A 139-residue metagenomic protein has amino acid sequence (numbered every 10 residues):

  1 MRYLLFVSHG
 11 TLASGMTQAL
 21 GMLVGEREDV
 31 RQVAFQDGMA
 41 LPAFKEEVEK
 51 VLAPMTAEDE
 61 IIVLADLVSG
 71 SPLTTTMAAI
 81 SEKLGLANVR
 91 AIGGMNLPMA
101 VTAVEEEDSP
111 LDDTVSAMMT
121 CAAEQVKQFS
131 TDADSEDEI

Functional and structural regions predicted by a protein language model:
M1-I139: N-terminal loops that bind phosphate or other acidic moieties and the adjacent beta-alpha structural core
